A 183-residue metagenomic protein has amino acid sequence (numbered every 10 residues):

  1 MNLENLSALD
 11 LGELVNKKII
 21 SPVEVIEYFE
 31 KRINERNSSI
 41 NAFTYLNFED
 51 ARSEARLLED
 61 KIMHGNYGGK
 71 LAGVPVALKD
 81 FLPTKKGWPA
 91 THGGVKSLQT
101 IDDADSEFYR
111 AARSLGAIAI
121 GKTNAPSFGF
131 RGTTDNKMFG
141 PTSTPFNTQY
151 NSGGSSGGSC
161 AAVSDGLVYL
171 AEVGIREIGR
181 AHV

Functional and structural regions predicted by a protein language model:
N2-I175: Gly/Ser-rich catalytic/binding loops embedded in alpha/beta enzyme cores
A181-V183: Conserved small/polar residues in nucleotide/adenosyl-binding loops
